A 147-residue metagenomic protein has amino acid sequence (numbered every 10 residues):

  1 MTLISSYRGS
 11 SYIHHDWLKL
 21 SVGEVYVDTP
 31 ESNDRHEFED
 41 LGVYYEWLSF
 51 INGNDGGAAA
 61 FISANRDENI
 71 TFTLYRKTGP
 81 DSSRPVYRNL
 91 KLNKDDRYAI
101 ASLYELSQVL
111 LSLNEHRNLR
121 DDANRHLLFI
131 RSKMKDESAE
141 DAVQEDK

Functional and structural regions predicted by a protein language model:
M1-K147: A generic "folded-domain core" signal
